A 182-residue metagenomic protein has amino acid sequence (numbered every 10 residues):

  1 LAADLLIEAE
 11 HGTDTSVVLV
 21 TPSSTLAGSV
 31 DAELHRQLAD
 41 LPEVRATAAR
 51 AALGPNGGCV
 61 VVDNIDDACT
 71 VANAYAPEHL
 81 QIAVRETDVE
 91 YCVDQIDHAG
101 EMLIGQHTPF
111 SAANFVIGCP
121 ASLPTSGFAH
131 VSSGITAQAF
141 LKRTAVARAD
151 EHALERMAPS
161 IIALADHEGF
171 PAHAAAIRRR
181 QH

Functional and structural regions predicted by a protein language model:
L1-C69: ALDH superfamily catalytic-core signature
I65, A74-H182: C-terminal core of ALDH-fold dehydrogenases
